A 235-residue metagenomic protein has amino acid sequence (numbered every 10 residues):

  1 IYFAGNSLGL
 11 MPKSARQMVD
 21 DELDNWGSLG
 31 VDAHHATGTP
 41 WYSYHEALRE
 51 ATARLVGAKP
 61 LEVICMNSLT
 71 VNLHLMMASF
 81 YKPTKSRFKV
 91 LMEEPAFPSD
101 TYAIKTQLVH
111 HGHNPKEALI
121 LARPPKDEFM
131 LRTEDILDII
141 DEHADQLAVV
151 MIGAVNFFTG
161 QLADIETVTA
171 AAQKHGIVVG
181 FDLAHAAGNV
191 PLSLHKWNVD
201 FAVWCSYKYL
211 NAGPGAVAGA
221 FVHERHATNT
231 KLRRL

Functional and structural regions predicted by a protein language model:
I1-L235: Pyridoxal 5′-phosphate
